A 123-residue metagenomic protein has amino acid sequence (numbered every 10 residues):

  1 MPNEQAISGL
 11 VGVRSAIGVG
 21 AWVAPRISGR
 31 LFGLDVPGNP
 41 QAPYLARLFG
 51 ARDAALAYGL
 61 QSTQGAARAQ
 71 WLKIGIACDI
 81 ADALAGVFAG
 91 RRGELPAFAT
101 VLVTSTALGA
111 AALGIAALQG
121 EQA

Functional and structural regions predicted by a protein language model:
M1-A123: Short amphipathic, positively biased membrane-proximal segments that drive organelle/inner-membrane targeting
